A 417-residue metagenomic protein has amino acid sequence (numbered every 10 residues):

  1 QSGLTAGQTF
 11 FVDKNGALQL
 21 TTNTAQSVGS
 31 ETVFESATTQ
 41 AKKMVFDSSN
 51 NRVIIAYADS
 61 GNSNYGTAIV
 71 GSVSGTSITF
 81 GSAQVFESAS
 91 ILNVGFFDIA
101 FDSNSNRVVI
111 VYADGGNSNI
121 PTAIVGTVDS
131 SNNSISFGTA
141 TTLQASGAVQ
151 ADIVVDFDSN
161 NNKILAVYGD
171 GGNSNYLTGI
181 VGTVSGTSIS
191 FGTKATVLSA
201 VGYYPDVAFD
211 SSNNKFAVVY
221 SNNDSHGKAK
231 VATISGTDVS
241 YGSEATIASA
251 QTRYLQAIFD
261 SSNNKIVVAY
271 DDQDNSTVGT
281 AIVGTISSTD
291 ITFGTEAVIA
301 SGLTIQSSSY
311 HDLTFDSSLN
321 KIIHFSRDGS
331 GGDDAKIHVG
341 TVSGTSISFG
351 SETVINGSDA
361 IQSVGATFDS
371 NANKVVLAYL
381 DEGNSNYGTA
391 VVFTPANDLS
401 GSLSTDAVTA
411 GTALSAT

Functional and structural regions predicted by a protein language model:
Q1-S27, D398-T417: Glycine-anchored, exposed beta-strand/edge motif detector
A25-D398: Extracellular, repeat-based ectodomains that mediate carbohydrate processing or recognition
